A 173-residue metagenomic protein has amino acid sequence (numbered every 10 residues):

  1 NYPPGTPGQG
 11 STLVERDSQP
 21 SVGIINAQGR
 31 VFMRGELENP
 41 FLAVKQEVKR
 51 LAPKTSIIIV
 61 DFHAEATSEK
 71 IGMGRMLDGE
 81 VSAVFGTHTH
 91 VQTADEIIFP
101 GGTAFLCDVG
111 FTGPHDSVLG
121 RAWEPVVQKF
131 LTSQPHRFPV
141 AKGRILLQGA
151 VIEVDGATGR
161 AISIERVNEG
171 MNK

Functional and structural regions predicted by a protein language model:
N1-K173: Acidic, metal/ion-coordinating pockets
